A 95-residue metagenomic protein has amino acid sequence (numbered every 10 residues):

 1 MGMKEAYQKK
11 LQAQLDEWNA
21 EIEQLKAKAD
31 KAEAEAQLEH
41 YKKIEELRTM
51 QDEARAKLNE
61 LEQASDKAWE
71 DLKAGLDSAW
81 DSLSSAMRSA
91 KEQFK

Functional and structural regions predicted by a protein language model:
M3-F94: Amphipathic alpha-helical membrane/lipid-surface binding segments
